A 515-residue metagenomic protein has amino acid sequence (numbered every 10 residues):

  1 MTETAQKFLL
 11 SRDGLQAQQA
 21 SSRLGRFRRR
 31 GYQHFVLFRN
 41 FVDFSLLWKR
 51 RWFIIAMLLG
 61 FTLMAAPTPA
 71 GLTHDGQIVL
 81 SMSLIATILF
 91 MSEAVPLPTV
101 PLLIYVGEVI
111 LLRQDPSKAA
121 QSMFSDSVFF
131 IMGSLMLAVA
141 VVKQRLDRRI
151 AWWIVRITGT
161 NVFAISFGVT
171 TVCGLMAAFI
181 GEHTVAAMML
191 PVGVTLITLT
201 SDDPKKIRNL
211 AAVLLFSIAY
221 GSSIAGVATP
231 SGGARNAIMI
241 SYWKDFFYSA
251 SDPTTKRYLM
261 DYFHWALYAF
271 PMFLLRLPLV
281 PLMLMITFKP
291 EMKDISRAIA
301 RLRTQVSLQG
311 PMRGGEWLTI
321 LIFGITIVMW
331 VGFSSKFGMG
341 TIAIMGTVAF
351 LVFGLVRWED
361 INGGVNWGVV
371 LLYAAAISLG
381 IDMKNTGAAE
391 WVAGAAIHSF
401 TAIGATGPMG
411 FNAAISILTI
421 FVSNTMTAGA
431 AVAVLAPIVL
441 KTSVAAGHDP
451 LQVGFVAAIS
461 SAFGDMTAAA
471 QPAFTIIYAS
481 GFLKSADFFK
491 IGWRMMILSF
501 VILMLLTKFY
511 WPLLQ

Functional and structural regions predicted by a protein language model:
T2-A66, A140-L146, D202-A212, F216-M239 (+3 more regions): Juxtamembrane and boundary regions of transmembrane helices in multi-pass small-molecule transporters and channels
F41, T68, P98-K205, V365-V369 (+1 more regions): Membrane-embedded alpha-helical segments and adjacent helix-loop junctions characteristic of multi-pass solute
I54, L58, T62, L84-T87 (+17 more regions): Generic alpha-helical transmembrane segments of integral inner-membrane proteins, especially permease/transport modules
I54-I55, V79-S83, T99-L102, F163-T171 (+11 more regions): Hydrophobic alpha-helical transmembrane segments
P69-Q77, L84-L102, A119, H183 (+6 more regions): Flexible hinge motifs at transmembrane-helix junctions and intramembrane kinks/re-entrant loops in multi-pass membrane
I88-P96, V172-E182, A219-P230, M329-S334 (+2 more regions): Transmembrane alpha-helix interface/packing and boundary motifs in multi-pass membrane proteins, characterized by
D126-M136, A178-M188, H264-P281, Q452-A462: Alpha-helical transmembrane segments
A228-P230, T326-M329, A376-A395, F500-Y510: Hydrophobic alpha-helical transmembrane segments in multi-pass integral membrane proteins
